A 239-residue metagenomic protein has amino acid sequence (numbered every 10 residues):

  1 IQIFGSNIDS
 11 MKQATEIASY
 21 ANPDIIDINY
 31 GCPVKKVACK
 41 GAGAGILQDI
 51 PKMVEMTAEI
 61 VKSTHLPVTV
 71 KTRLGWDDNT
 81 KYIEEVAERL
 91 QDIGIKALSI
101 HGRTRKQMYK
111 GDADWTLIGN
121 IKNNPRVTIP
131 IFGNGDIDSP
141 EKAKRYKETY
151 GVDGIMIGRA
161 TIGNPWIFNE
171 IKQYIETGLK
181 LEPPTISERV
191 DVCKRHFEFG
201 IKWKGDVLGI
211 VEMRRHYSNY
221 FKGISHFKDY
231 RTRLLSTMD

Functional and structural regions predicted by a protein language model:
I1-I3, I26, V68-T72, I100 (+2 more regions): Hydrophobic faces of well-ordered beta-strands that scaffold small-molecule active sites in alpha/beta enzyme cores
Q2-P23, G45-K52, K81: Glycine-rich anion/phosphate-binding loops
G5, C32-V34, V68, T72-D78 (+3 more regions): Active-site-proximal loop/turn and secondary-structure-junction residues that shape catalytic pockets, frequently
S6-S10, D114-I121: N-terminal active-site wall of soluble small-molecule enzyme domains
D9-S10, P51, P67, T72-E85: Active-site glycine- and acidic-residue-rich loops that bind and position anionic ligands or nucleotide-like cofactors
I25-V34, D92-R103, I157-T161: Non-cysteine beta-strand/loop elements that form the S-adenosyl-L-methionine
K35-K52, K106-W115, L179: Glycine-rich tight-turn/loop motif centered on a GG-T
E55, S63-H65, N79-A97, Y109 (+3 more regions): Alpha/beta catalytic cores of nucleotide-metabolism and tRNA/nucleoside-modifying enzymes
